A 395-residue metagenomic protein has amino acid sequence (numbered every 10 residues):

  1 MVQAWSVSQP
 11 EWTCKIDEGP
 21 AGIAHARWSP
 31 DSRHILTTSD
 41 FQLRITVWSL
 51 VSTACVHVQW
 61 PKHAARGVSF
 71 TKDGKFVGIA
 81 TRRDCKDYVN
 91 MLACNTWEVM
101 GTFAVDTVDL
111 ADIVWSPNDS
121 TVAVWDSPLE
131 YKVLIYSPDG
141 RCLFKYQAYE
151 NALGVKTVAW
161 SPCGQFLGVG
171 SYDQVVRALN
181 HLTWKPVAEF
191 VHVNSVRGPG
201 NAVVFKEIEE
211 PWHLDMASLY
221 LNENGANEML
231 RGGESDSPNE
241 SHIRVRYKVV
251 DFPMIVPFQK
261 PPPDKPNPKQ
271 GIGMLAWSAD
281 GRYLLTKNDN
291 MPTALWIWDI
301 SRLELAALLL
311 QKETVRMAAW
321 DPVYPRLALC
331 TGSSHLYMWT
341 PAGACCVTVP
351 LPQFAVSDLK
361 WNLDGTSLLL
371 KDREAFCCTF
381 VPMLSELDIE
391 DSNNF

Functional and structural regions predicted by a protein language model:
M1-F395: WD40-repeat beta-propeller superdomains and closely related acidic/aromatic-rich repeat-like regions
